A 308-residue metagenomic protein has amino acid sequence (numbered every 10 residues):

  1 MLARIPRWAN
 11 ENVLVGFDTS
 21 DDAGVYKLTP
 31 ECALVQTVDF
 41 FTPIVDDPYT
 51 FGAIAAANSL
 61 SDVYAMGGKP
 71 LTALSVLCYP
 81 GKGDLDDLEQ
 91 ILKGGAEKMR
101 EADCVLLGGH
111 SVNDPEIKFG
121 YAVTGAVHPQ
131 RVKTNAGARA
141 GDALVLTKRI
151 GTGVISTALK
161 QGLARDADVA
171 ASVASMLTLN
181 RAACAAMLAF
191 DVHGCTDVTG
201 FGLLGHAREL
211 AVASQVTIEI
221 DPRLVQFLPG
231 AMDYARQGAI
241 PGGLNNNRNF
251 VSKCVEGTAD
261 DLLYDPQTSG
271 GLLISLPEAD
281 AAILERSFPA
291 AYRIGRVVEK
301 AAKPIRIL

Functional and structural regions predicted by a protein language model:
M1-A65, C104, R139-V145, R149 (+3 more regions): N-terminal glycine-rich phosphate/pyrophosphate-binding loops that anchor nucleotide-derived ligands and cofactors
R7-A9, V35-V45, G162-V169, L188-A189 (+1 more regions): Glycine/charged-rich beta-loop-alpha catalytic/anionic-binding loops adjacent to active sites
V13-V15, A23-Y26, S61-Y64, A96 (+6 more regions): A generic local secondary-structure boundary/capping motif
G24-V35, L177-A183, N247-E256: Acidic-glycine-rich active-site phosphate/pyrophosphate-binding loop
L28-I44, K69-A164, R296: Glycine-rich anion-binding loops of enzyme active sites
P48-L74, K93-E101, L179-D191, F201-E209: Small-aliphatic-rich amphipathic alpha-helix that forms the alpha element of a beta-alpha
G81-V105, V112-F119, A189-F190, C195-L308: Glycine-/charge-enriched secondary-structure boundary and capping motifs
A122-V132, A167-M187: Active-site glycine-rich loop that binds ribose-phosphate moieties when present
